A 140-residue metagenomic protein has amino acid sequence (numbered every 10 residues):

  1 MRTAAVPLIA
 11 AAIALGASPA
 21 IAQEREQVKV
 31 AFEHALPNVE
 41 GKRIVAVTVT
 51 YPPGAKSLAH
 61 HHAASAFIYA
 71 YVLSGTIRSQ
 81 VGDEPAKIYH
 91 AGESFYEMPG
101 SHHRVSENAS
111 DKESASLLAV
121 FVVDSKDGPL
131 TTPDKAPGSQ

Functional and structural regions predicted by a protein language model:
P7-G16: Bacterial N-terminal signal peptides
S18-E24: Sec/Tat signal peptide C-region and signal peptidase I cleavage site
R25-A59, S65, V120: A short glycine-rich, His/Asp/Glu-containing loop-to-beta-strand
L36-G41, Y51-P53, D83-G100: Short acidic-glycine-tyrosine-enriched beta hairpin
G41-A46, A64-F67, E84, G100 (+1 more regions): Extracytoplasmic
S65-E84, A91-E93: Glycine- and acidic-residue-biased ligand/ion/polar-headgroup-sensing regions
R78, P85-A86, G100-D127: Ligand-binding loop in jelly-roll beta-barrel domains
L130-Q140: Short, low-complexity, Pro/Ser/Thr/Gly-rich segments in the mature regions of secreted, periplasmic
